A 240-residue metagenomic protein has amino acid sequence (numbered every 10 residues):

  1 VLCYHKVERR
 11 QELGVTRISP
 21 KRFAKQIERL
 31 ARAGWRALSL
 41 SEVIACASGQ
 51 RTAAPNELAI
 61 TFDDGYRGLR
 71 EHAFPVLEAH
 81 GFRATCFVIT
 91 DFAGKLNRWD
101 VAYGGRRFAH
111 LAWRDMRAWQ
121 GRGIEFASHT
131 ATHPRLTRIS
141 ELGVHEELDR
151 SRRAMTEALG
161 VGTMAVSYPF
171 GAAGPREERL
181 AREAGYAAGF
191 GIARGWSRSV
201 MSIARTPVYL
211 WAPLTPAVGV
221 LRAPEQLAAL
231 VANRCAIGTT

Functional and structural regions predicted by a protein language model:
V1-T61, R67-G68, R138-T240: C-terminal active-site subregion of NodB/CE4 polysaccharide deacetylases
L2-Y4, E125-H133: Histidine-centered catalytic micro-motifs
A31, P75-F82, A109-S128, R182: Acidic (Asp/Glu)-rich catalytic clusters
T61-F62, A127: Generic enzyme active-site microenvironment
G81-Y103: A short, conserved beta-to-alpha structural element at the edge of catalytic cores that scaffolds binding
F87, H129, G189-G191: Short beta-strand and adjacent tight-turn residues that come in two discontinuous sequence segments and form the edges
L96-R107, H133-E141: Surface-exposed cleft-lining segments at the edges of enzyme active sites
